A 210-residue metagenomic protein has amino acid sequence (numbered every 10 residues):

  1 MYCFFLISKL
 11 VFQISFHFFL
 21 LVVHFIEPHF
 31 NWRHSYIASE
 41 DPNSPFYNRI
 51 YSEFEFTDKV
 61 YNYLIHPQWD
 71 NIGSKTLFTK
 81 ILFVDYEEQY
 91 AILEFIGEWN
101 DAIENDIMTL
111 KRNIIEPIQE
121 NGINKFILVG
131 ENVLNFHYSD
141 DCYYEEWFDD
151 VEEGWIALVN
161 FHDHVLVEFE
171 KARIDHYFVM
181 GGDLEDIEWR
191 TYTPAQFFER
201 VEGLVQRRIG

Functional and structural regions predicted by a protein language model:
L10, L21-V22: Detector for intrinsically disordered, low-structure N-terminal pre-sequences
S15-H17: Sec-dependent signal peptide cleavage junction
V23-Y86, Y90-G210: Amphipathic, Lys/Arg-enriched alpha-helical "gate/interface" segment within cytosolic domains that mediates
